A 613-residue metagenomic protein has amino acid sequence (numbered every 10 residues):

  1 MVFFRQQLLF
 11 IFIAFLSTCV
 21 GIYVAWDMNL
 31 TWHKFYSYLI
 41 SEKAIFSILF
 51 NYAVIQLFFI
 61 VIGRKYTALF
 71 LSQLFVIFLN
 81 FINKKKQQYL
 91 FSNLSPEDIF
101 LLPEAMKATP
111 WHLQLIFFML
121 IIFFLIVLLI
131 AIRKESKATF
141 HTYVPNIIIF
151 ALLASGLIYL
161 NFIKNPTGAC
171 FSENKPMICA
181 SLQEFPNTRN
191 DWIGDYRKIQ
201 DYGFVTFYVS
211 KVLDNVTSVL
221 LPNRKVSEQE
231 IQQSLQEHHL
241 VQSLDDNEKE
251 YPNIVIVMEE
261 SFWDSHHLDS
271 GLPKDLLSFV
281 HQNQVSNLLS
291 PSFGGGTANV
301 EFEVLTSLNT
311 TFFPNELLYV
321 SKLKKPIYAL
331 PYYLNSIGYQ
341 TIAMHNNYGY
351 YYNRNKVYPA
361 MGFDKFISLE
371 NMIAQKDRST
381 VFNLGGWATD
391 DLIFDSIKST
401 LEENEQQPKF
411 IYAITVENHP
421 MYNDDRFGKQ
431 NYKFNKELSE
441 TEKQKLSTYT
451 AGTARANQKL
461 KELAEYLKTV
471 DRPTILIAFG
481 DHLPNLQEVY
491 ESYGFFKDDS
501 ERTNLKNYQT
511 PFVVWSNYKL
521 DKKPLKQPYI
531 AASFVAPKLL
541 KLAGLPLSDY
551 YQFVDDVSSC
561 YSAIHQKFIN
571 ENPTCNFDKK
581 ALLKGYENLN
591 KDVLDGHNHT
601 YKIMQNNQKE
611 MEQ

Functional and structural regions predicted by a protein language model:
M1-Y196: Transmembrane and membrane-interface helices of multi-pass, inner-membrane envelope-modifying transferases
D27-I40, R64, Q200-T206, L213-S227 (+4 more regions): Alpha-helix capping and helix-coil boundary motifs
F46, P103-M106, F117-L120, Q232 (+4 more regions): Generic detector of well-ordered alpha-helical segments enriched in charged/polar residues, highlighting helical
Q87-S95, Q114, I178, N223-S227 (+4 more regions): A diffuse structural propensity rather than consistent per-protein peaks
I99-L102, Y202, E228, A298-E301 (+1 more regions): Alpha-helix initiation and N-capping motif
F162-I256: Membrane-interface segments at or immediately adjacent to transmembrane helices that form the boundary between
H239-P252, M258-E259, D264-Q613: Solvent-exposed soluble domains appended to multi-pass membrane proteins
